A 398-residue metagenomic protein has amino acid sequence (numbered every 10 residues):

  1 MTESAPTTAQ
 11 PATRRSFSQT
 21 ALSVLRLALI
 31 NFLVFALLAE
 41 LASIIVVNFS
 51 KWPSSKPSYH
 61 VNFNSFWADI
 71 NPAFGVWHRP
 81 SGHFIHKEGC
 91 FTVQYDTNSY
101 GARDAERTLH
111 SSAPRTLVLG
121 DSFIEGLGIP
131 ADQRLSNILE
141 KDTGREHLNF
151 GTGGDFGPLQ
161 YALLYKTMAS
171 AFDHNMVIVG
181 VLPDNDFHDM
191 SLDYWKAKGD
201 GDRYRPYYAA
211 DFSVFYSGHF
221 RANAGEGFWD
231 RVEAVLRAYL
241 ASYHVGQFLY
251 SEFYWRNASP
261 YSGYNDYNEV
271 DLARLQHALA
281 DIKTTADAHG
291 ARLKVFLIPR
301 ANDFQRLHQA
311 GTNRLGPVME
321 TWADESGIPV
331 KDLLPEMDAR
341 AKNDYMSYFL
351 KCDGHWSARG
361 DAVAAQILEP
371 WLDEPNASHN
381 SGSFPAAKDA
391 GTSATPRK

Functional and structural regions predicted by a protein language model:
M1-A21: N-terminal Lys/Arg-rich, disordered targeting/topogenic segments
R14-V34: N-terminal Sec-pathway targeting helices
L25-L27, L38, S43, L350-K398: Histidine-centered active-site loop/cap adjacent to the catalytic His in serine esterases/O-acetyl transfer systems
F35-S54: Membrane-interface motif at the C-terminal end of an N-terminal transmembrane signal
E40, D121, Y161, V177 (+5 more regions): Generic structural signal for small/hydrophobic residues in well-ordered secondary structure, especially within
S50-D142, E146, L159, Y254-N257 (+3 more regions): Membrane/wall-proximal cationic-aromatic binding patches
E125-A209: Conserved SGNH/GDSL esterase-like catalytic core that processes O-acyl groups on lipids and polysaccharides
L182-E320, E325-I328, L333-A341, G382-K388: Serine-dependent acyl-ester chemistry module
